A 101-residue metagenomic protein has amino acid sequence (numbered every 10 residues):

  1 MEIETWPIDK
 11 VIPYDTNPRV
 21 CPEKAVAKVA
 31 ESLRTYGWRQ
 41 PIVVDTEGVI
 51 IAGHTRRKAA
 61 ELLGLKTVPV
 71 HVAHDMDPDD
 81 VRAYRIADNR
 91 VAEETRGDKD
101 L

Functional and structural regions predicted by a protein language model:
M1-L101: Short, charged/polar connector segments at secondary-structure boundaries
